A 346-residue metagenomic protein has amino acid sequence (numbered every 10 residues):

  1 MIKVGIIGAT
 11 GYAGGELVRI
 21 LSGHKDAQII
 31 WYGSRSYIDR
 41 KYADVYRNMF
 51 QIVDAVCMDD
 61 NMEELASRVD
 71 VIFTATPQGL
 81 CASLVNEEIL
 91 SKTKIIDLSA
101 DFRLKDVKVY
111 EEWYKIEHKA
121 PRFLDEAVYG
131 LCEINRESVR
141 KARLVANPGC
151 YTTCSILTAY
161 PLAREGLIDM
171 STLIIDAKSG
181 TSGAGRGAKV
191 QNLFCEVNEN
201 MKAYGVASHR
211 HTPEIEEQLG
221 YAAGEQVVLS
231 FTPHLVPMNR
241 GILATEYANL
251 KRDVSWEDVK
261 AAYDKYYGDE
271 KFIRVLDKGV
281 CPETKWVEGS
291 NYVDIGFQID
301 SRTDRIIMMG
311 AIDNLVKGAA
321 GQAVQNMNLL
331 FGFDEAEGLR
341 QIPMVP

Functional and structural regions predicted by a protein language model:
M1-E199, Y204-V206, Q298-S301, V345-P346: N-terminal Rossmann-like NAD(P) cofactor-binding subdomain of oxidoreductases, focused on the glycine-rich
Y12, E126, T153-L157, V206-E214 (+5 more regions): Conserved active-site and cofactor/substrate-binding residues in soluble primary-metabolism enzymes
S22-D26, R164-I168, H209, E217-G224 (+4 more regions): Generic secondary-structure signature for well-ordered alpha-helical cores
I29, M170-I175, Q226-S230, F272-D277 (+1 more regions): A short coil-to-beta-strand element that immediately follows conserved catalytic motifs
A142, E199-M201, G241-T245, R305-I307: Short, solvent-exposed beta-strand edge segments and adjacent coil->beta transition regions
A203-A207, H234-V236, T284-V287: Short Gly/Pro-enriched turn/cap motifs at secondary-structure boundaries
S208-F231, L235-N239, L243-T245: Oxyanion-binding "anion nests"
A244-P346: C-terminal active-site/capping subdomain that shapes the small-molecule cofactor and substrate pocket of enzyme
